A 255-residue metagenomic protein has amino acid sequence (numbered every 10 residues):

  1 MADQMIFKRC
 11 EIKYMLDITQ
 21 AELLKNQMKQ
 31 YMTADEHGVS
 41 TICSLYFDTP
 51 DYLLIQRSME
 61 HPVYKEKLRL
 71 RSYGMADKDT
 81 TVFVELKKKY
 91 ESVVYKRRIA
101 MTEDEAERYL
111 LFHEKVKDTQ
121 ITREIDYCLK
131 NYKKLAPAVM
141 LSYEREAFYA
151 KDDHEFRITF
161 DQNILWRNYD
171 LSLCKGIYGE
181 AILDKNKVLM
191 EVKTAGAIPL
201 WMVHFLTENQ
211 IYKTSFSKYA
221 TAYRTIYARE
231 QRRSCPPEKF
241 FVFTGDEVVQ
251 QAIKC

Functional and structural regions predicted by a protein language model:
M1-C255: Phosphate-end processing signature that detects enzymes handling 5′-triphosphorylated RNA and polyphosphate
